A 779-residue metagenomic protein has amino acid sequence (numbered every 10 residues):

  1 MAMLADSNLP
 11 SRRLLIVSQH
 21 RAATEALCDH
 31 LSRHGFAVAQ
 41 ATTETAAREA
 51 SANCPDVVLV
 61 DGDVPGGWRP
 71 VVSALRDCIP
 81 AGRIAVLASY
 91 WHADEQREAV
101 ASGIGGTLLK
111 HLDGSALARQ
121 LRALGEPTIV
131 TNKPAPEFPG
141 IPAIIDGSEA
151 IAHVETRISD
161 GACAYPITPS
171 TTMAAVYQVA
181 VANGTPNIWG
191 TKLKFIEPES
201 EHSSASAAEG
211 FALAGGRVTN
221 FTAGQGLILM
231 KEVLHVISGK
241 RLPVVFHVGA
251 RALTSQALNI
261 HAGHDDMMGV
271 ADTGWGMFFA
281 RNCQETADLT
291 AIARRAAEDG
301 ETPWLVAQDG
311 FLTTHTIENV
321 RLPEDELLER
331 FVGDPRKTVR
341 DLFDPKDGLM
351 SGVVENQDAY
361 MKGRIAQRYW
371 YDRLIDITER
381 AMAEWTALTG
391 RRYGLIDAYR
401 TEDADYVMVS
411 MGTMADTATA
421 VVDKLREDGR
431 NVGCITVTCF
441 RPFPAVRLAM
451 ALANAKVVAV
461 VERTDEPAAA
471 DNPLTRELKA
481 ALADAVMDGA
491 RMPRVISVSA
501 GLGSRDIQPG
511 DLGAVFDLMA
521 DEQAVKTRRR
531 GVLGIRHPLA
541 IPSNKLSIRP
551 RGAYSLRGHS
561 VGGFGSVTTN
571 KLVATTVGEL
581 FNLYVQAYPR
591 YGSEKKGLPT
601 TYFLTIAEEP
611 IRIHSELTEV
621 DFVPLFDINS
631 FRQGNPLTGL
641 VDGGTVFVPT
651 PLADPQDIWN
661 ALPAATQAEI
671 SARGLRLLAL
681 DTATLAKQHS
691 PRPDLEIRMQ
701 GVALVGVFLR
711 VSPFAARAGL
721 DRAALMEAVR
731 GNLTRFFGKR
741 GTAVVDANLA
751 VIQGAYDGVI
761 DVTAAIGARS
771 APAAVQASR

Functional and structural regions predicted by a protein language model:
T24, V57-C78, H92-E95: Conserved phosphotransfer microenvironments
P70, A88-T107: Alpha4 helix (beta4-alpha4-beta5 surface) of REC/receiver domains from two-component response regulators
D94, L112-L121: C-terminal output helix
N132-G269, A291, G510, V532-L583 (+2 more regions): Thiamine diphosphate
A143-I144, P442-F443, V457, V461-R463 (+2 more regions): Active-site cofactor/cluster-binding pocket
G161-E197, L388, V407-I435, G552-V623: Anionic-ligand anchoring segments at beta-strand to alpha-helix junctions in alpha/beta enzyme folds, i.e., glycine
W189-L193, E301-D397: Conformationally flexible catalytic loops at phosphate/diphosphate-handling active centers
M382-G534, T605, F647-A653, D657-A668 (+1 more regions): Thiamine diphosphate
